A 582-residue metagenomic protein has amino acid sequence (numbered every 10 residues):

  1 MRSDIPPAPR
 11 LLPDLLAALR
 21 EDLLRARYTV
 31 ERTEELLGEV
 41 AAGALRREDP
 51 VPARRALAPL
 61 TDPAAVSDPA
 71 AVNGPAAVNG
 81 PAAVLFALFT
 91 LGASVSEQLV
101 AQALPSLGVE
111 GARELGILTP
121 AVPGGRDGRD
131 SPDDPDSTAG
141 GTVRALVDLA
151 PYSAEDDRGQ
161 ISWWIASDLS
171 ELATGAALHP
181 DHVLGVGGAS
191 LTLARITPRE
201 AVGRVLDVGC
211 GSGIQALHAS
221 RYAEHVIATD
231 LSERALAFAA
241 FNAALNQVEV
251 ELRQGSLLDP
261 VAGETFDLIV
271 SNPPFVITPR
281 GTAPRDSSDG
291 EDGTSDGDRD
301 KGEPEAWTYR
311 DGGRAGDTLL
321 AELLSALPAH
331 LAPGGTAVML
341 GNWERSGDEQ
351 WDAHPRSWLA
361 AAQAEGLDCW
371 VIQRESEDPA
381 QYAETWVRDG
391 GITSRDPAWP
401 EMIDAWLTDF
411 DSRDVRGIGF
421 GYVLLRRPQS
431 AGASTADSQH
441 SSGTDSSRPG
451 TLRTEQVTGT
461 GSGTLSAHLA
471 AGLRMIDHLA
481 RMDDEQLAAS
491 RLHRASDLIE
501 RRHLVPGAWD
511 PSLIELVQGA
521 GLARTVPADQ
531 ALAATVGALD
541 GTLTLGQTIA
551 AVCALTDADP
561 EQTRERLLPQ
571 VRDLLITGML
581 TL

Functional and structural regions predicted by a protein language model:
R2-D68, A77-A83, V143, A173 (+3 more regions): Acidic, low-complexity/disordered tracts enriched in E/D and polar residues
P63-N79, P123-G141, P284-E303, A431-Q456 (+2 more regions): Intrinsically disordered, low-complexity terminal tails and inter-domain linkers enriched for S/T/G/P/D/E
P81-L146, G211, R524-L582: Long, charge-rich, low-complexity alpha-helical segments
A121-D130, D136-V205, C210-H218, Y222: SAM-dependent Rossmann-like transferase core, predominantly class I methyltransferases with a strong bias toward
H179, G187-S271, I277: Conserved SAM/SAH cofactor-binding pocket of Class I
L231-S232, A315-I372: Conserved Class I SAM-dependent methyltransferase catalytic core
P273-E322: Mobile active-site "lid"/loop adjacent to the S-adenosyl-L-methionine
P379-S438, D445-D483: Flexible, glycine-/basic-rich loop-and-beta segments that form/coincide with the SAM-dependent methyltransferase
